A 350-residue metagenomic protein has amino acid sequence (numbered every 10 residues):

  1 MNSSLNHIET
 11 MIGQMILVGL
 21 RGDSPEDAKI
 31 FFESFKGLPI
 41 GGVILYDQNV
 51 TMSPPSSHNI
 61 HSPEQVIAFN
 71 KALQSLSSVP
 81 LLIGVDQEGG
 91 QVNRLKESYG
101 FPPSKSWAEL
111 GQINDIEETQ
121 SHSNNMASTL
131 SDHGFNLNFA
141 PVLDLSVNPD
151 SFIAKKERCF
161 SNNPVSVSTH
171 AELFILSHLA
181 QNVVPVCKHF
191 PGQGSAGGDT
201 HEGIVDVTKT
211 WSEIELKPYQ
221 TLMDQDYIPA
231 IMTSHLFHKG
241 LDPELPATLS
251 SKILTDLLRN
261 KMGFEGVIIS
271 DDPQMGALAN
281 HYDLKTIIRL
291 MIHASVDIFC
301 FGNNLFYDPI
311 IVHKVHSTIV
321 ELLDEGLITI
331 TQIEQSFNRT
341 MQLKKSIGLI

Functional and structural regions predicted by a protein language model:
M1-G41, Q342, S346-L349: N-terminal basic, low-complexity leaders that serve as flexible interaction/assembly modules and, when applicable, as
G19-L20, E26-E33, V43, S53-L76 (+4 more regions): Second-shell residues forming the walls of enzyme active-site clefts
I30-N49, N125-L137: Catalytic domains of carbohydrate-active enzymes, especially glycoside hydrolases
S98, L137-S161, P185, H189-V205: Short glycine/serine-rich loop/turn segments
Y99-N114, F160-S161: A charged helix-plus-loop insertion that forms the helical arch/lid used to bind and gate nucleic-acid substrates
N114-F135, I287-H293: Alpha-helical scaffold segments that flank or form the walls of functional sites
S317-I350: Mid-to-C-terminal alpha-helical segments outside catalytic/metal-binding sites
